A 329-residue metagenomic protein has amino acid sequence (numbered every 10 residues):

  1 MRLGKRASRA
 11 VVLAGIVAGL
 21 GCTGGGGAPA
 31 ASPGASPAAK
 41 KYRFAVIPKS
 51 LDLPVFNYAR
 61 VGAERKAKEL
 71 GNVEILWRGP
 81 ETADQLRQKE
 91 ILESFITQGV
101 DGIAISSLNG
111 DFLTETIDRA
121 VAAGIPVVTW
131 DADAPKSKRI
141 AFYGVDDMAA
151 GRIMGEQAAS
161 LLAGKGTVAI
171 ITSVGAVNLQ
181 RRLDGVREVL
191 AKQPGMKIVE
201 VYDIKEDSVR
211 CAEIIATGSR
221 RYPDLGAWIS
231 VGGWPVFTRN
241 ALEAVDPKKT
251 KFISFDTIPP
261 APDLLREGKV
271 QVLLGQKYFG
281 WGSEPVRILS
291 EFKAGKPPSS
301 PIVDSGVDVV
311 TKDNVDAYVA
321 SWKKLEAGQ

Functional and structural regions predicted by a protein language model:
M1-V12: Bacterial N-terminal signal peptides that target proteins for export
A10-G21: Bacterial N-terminal signal peptides
L20-Q329: A residue-level marker of the well-folded mature domains of exported/periplasmic proteins
